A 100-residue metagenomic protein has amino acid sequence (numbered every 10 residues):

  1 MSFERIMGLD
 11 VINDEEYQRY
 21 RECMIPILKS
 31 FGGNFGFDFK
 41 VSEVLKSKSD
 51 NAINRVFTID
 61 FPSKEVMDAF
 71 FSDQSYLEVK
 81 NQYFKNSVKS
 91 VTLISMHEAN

Functional and structural regions predicted by a protein language model:
M1-S72, M96-N100: Short S/T/G/P-rich N-terminal loop/turn motif that feeds into the first structured element of a domain
N34-G36, K80, S90-I94: A short linear hydrophobic-aromatic micro-motif
M67-K89: C-terminal structural segments of small proteins and small subunits
F84-N100: C-terminal end-helix/capping segment
